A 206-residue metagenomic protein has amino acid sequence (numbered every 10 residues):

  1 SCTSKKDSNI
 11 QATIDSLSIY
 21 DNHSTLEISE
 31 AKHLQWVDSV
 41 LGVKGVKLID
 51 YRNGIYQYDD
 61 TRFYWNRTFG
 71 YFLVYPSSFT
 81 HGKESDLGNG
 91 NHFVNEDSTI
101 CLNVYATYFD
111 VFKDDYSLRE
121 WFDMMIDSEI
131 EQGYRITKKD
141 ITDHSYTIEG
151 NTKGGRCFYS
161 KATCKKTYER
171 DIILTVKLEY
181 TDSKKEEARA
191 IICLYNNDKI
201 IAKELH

Functional and structural regions predicted by a protein language model:
S1, S77-S78, L194: Generic detector of isolated residues embedded in canonical secondary-structure elements
T3-K5: Bacterial signal peptide processing site
I10-T25, H33, E84-I173, Y180-E186 (+1 more regions): Conserved polar/disulfide-associated segments of primarily extracytoplasmic proteins
I14-T25, S29-G45, I49-L87: N-terminal "mature-domain start" segment
T80, D127-I130, N196, I200: Sec-exported extracytoplasmic/periplasmic mature domains
L174-T175, Y195: Conserved short hydrophobic patches within well-ordered secondary structure
I192-H206: Short, low-complexity, Pro/Ser/Thr/Gly-rich segments in the mature regions of secreted, periplasmic
